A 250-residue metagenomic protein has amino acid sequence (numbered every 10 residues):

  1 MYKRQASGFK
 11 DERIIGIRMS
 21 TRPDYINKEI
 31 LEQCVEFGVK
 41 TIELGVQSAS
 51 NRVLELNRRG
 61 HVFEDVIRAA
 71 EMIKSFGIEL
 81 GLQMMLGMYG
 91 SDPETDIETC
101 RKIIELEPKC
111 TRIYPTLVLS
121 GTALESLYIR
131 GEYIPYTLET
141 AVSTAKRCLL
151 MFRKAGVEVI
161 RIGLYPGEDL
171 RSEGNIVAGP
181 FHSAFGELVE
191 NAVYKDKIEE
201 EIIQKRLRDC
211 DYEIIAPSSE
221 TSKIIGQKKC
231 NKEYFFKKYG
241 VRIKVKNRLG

Functional and structural regions predicted by a protein language model:
M1, I30-G38, A49, V177-H182 (+1 more regions): Short, charged low-complexity intrinsically disordered segments located at boundaries of structured domains
K3-T116, S120-T140: Conserved non-cysteine loop/helix-boundary elements of the Radical SAM core domain that shape
A123, R130-G250: Auxiliary Fe-S-binding modules of radical SAM enzymes
